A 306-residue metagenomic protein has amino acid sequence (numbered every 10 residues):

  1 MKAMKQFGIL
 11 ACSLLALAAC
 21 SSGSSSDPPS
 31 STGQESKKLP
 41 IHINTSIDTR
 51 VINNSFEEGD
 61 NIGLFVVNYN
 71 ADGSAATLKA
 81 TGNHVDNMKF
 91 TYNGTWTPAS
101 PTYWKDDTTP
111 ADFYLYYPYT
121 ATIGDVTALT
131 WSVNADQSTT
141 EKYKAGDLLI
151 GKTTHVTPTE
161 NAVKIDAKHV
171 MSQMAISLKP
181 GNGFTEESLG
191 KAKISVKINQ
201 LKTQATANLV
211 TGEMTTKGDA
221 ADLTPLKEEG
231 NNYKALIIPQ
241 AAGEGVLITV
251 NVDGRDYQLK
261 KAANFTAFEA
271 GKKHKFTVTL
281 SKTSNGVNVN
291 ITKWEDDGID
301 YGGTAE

Functional and structural regions predicted by a protein language model:
M1-I9: Bacterial N-terminal signal peptides that target proteins for export
A16-A19: C-terminal motif of bacterial Sec signal peptides marking the signal peptidase cleavage site
S24-G190, A221-A241, V252, E269-A270 (+1 more regions): Short, low-hydrophobicity acidic/polar segments
I41-I43, L64, F90, I194-I198 (+4 more regions): Hydrophobic beta-strand residues in large extracellular and virion-surface proteins
M174, E187, A192-L201, V289-D297: Generic beta-strand hydrophobic packing signal
K191-E269: Contiguous ligand/interfacial binding patches
Q258-E306: Hydrophilic extracytoplasmic domains
